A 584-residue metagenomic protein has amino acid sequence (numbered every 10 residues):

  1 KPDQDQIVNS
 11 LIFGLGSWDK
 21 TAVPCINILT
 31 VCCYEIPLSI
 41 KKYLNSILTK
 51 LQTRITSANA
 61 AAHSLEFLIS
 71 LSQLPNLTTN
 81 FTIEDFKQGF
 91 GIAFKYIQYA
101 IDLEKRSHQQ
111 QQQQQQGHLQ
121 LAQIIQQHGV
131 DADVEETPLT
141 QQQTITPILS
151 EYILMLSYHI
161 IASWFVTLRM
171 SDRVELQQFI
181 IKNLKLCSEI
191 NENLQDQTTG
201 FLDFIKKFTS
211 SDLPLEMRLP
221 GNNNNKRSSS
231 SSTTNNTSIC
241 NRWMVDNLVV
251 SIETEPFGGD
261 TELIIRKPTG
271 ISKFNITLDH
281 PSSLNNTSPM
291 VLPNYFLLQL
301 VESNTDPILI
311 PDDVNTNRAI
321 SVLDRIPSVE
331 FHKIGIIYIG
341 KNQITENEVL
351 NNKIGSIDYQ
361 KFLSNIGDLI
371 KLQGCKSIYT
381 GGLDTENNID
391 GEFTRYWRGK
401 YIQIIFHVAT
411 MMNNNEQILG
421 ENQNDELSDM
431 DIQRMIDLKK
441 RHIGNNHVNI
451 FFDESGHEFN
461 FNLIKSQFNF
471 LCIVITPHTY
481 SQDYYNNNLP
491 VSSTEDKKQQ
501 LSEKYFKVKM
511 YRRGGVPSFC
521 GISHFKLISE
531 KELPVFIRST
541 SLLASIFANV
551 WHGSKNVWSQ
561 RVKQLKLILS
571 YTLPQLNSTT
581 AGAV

Functional and structural regions predicted by a protein language model:
K1, W18-D19, N59, S107-Q111 (+3 more regions): Long, compositionally biased acidic/polar linker segments in very large eukaryotic scaffold/regulatory proteins
K1-Q4, I12-T21, L29-K42, Q52-A61 (+5 more regions): Flexible helix-coil junctions and inter-repeat linker/turn elements that act as hinges within alpha-solenoid scaffolds
D5-F13, N27-I28, K42-L51, F67-L71 (+4 more regions): Alpha-helical solenoid scaffolds in eukaryotic proteins
G16, R54-A58, N76, I92-Q98 (+9 more regions): Eukaryote-specific, cytoplasm-facing alpha-helical/coiled-coil scaffolding segments in long proteins
D102-I145, S231, Q417-Q433, Y480-E503: Intrinsically disordered, low-complexity domain-flanking/linker segments in eukaryotic proteins, enriched
L292-E458: Basic, tryptophan- and glycine-enriched interaction regions
F452-I546: Compact beta-sheet-dominated globular domain cores
G521-T580: Long, charged low-complexity regulatory segments
